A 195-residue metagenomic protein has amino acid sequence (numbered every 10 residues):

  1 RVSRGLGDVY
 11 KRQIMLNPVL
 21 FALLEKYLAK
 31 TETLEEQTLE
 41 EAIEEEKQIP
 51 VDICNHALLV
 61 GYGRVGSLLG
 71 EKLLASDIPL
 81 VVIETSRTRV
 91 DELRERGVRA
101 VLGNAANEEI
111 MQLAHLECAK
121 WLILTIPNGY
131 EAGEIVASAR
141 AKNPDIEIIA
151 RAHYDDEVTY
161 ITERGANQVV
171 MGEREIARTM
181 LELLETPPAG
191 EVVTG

Functional and structural regions predicted by a protein language model:
R1-L6, Y10: Single conserved hydrophobic/aromatic residue that forms the stacking wall/gate of nucleotide- or nucleobase-binding
S3, F21-L24, V136, A177: Hydrophobic face of alpha-helices
K11-L23: Hydrophobic transmembrane alpha-helical segments of multi-pass transport and channel proteins
L28-L59, T194-G195: Long, charged amphipathic helices and adjacent flexible linkers at domain junctions
Q48-V193: Structured cytosolic domains appended to multi-pass membrane proteins
